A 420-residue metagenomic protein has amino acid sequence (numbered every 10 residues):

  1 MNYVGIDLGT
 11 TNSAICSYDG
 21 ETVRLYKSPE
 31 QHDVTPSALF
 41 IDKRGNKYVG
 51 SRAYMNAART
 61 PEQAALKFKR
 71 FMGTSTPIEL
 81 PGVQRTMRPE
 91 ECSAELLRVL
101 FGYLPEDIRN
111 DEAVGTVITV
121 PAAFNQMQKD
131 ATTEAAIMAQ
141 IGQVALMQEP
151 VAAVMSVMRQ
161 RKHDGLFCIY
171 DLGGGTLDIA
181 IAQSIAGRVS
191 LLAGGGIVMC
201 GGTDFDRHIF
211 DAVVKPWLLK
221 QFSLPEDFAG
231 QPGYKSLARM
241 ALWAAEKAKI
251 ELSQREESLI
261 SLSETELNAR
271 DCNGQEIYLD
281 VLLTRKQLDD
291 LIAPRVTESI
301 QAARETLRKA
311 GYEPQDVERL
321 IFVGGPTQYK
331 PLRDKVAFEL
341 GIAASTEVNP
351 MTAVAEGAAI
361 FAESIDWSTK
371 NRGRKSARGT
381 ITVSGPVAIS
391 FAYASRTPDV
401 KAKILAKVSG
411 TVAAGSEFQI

Functional and structural regions predicted by a protein language model:
M1-F71, I78, R85-T86, E106-I420: Oxyanion-binding/catalytic loops of NTP- or PPi-dependent enzymes
R85-E95: Conserved AMP-binding/adenylate-forming core of the ANL superfamily
L97-F101: Generic structural signal for well-ordered alpha-helices, preferentially at hydrophobic/aromatic core positions
